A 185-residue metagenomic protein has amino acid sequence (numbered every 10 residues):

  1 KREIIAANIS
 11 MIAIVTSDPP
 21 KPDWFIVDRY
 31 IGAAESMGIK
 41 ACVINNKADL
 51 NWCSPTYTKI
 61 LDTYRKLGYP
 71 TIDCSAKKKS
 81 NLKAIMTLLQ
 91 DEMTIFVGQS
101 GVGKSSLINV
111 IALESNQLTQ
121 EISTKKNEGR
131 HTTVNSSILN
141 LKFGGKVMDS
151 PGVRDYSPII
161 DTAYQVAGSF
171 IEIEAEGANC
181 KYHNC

Functional and structural regions predicted by a protein language model:
K1-I12, T16, G32-A33, M37-A41 (+3 more regions): Helix-rich effector regions associated with P-loop NTPase G domains
N8, S17-K66: Phosphate-binding glycine-rich loops and their immediate beta-loop-alpha structural context
P22, N51-W52, S80, E114 (+1 more regions): Catalytic P-loop NTPase motifs of RecA-like helicase/translocase cores
L50-V102: Canonical P-loop GTPase G-domain recognition
C53-P55, A84, N109, Q120-E121 (+1 more regions): Short, well-ordered secondary-structure micro-motifs
F96, N109-L113, T119: Conserved ATP-binding TGD loop and adjacent catalytic N/P-domain core of P-type ATPases
S100, S105-S106, V110: Walker A/P-loop
